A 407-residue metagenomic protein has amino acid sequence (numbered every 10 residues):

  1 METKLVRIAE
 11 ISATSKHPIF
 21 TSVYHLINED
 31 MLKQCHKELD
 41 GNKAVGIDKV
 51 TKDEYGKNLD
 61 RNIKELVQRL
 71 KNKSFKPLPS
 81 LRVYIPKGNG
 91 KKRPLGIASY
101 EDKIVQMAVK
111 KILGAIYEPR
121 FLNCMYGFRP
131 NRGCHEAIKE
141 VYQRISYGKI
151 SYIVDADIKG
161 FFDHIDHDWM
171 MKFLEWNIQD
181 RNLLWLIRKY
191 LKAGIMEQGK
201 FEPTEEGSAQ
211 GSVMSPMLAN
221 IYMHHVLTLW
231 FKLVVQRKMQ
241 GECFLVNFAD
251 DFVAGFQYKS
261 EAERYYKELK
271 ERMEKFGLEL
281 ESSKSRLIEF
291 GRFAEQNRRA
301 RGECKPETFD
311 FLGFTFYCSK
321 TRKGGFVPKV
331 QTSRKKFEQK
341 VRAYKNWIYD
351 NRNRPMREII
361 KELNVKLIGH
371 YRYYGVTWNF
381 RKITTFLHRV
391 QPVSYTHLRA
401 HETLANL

Functional and structural regions predicted by a protein language model:
M1-S22: Charged, compositionally biased N-terminal leader segments and the immediate start of the first structured element
L39, K43-T51: Short, charged alpha-helical motifs in flexible N/C-terminal segments and linkers
E54-K76: Amphipathic alpha-helical blocks
R69-Y84, G88, R120-F290, T308: Conserved polymerase palm-domain catalytic core
M125, P203-S208, K345-I359, G369-K382 (+1 more regions): Short, solvent-exposed helix-loop connector elements
K192, L280-P355: A conserved non-catalytic segment of reverse transcriptases and RNA-directed RNA polymerases corresponding to the late
T377-Y395: Short secondary-structure subsegments characteristic of cysteine-rich extracellular domains
T396-A405: Conserved small/polar residues in nucleotide/adenosyl-binding loops
